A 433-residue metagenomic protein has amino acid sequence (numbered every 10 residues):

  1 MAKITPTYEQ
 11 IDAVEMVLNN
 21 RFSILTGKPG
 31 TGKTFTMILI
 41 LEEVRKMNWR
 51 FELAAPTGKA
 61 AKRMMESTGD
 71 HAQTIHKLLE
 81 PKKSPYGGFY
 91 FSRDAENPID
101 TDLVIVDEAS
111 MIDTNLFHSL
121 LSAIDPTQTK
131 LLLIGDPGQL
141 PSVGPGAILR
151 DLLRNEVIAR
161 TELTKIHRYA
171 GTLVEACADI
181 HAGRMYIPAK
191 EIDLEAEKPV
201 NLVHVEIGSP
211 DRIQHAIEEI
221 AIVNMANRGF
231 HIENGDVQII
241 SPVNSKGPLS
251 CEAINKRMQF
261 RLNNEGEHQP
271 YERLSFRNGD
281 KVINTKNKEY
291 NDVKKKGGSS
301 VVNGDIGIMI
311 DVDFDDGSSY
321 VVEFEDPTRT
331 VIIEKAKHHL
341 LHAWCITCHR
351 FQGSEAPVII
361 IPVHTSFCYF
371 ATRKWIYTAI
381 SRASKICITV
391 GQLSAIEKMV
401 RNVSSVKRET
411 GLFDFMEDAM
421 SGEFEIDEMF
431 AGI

Functional and structural regions predicted by a protein language model:
M1-E15: Pre-P-loop entry segment of helicase/translocase ATPase cores
I11-L194: ASCE P-loop NTPase helicase motor core
D12-M16, N20-R21, P137-S300, I310 (+1 more regions): Conserved helicase motor core of P-loop NTPases
W49, T101, T127-T129, E156-T161 (+5 more regions): Short glycine-/polar-rich loops that comprise or flank the Walker A/P-loop and associated switch/sensor motifs
T74, D280-Y290, H339-S366: Conserved helicase core region in the C-terminal RecA-like lobe
D136, D305, I346-P357, A379-S381: SF2 helicase motor core recognition
D316-V321: Short aromatic-glycine-enriched beta-strand elements
V358, T365-I433: Helicase C-terminal subdomain and adjacent C-terminal extension
